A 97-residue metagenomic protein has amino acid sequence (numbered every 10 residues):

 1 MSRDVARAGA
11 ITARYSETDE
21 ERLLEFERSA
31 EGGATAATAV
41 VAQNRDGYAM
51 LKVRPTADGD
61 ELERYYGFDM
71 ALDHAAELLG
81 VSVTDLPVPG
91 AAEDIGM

Functional and structural regions predicted by a protein language model:
M1-M97: Acidic, polar-rich N-terminal leader regions of halophilic archaeal proteins
